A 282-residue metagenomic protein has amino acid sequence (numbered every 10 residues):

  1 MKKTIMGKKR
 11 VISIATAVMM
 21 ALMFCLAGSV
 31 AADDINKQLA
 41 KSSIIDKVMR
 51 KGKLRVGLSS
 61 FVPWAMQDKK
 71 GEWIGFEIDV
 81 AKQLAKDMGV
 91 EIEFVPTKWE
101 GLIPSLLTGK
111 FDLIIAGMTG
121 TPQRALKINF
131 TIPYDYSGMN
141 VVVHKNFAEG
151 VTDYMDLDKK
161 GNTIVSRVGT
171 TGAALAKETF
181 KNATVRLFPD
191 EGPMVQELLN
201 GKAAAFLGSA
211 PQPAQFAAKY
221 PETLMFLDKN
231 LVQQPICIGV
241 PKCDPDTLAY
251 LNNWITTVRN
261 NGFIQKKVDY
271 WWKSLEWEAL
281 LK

Functional and structural regions predicted by a protein language model:
A15-C25: Bacterial N-terminal signal peptides
D33-A40, T171-F188, F226, N253-K282: Ligand-binding clefts/hinges and TM-proximal coupling segments of bilobed small-molecule sensing domains
D33-G117, L126: Extracytoplasmic small-molecule ligand-binding "clamshell" domains of the periplasmic binding protein/Venus flytrap
L54-R55, G89-E91, T108-A116, G161-T163 (+2 more regions): Alpha-to-beta junction loops
E93-P104, E149, R186-N200, V232-Q234: Short helix-initiation/N-cap motifs at beta->coil->alpha
G101, M118-L126, A174-E178, V195 (+1 more regions): A ligand-binding cleft/hinge motif common to bilobed small-molecule-binding domains
Y136-V143, A210, A214-T256, S274-K282: Periplasmic-binding protein-like
K145-N162: Flexible hinge/capping segments at coil-to-helix
